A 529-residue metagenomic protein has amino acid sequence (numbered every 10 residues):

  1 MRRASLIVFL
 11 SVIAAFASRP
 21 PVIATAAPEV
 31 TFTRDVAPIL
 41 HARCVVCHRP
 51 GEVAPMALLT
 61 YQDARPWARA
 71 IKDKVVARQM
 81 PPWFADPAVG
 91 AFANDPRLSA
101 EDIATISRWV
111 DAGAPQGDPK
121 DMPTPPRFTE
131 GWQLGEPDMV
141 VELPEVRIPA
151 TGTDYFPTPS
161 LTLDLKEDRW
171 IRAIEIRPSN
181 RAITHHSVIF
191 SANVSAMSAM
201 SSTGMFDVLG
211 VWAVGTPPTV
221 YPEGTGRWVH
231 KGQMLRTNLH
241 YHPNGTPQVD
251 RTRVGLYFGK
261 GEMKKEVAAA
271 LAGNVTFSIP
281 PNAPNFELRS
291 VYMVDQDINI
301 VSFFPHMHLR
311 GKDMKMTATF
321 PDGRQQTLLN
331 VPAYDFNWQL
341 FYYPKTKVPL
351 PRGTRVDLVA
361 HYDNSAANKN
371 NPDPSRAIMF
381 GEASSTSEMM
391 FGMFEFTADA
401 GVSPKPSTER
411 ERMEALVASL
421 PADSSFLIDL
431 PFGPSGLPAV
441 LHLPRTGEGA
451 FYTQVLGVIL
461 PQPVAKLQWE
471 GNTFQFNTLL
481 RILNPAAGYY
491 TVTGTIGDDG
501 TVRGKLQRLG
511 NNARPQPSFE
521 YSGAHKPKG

Functional and structural regions predicted by a protein language model:
M1-R2: N-terminal secretory signal peptides that target proteins for export/translocation
S5-R19: Bacterial N-terminal signal peptides
F16-K166, A173, R177, G232-N238 (+1 more regions): Aromatic- and Gly/Pro-enriched helix-to-coil junctions and flexible linker segments
P55, I171, T184-H186, R251-R253 (+7 more regions): Exposed beta-strand and adjacent loop surfaces of beta-rich binding modules that mediate intermolecular recognition
E101, W228-G232, F320-R324, P349-R355 (+3 more regions): A short, structured loop/turn motif at beta-sheet edges
L134-G401, V458-I459: His-enriched metal-coordination microenvironments in redox/metal-binding proteins
M393-I428, K528: Extracellular/periplasmic ectodomains of large secreted or surface enzymes and adhesion receptors
V417-G497, R503-G529: Central antiparallel beta-sheet cores of small beta-barrel/beta-sandwich binding domains
